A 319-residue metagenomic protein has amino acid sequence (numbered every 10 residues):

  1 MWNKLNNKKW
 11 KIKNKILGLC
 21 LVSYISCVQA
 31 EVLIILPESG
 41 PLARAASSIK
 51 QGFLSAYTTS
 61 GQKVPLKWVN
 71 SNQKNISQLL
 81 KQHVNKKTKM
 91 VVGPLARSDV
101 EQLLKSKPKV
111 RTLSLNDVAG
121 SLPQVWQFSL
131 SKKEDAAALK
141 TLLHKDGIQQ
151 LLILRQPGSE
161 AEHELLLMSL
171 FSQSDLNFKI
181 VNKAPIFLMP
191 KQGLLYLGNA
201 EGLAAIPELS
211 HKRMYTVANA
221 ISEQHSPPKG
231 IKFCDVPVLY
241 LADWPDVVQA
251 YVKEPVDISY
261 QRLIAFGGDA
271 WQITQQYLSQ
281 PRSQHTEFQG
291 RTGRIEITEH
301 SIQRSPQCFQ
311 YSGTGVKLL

Functional and structural regions predicted by a protein language model:
E31-A45, L151-I153: Short beta-strand segments enriched in small/hydrophobic residues
R44-S48, Q62-S121, E201-G202: Beta-alpha junction/loop-to-helix N-cap segments that form part of ligand/metal-binding clefts
R44-S60, D135, G158-D175: Short, solvent-exposed amphipathic alpha-helices that sit in or adjacent to ligand/effector-binding or catalytic
P65-L79, S129-L130, R155-P157, N177-I186: Short beta->alpha junction loops
L104-T112, Q150-C234: Extracellular/periplasmic bilobed ligand-binding domains
F128-L151, P237-P245, F266-I273: Hydrophobic alpha-helical segments within soluble ligand-binding/sensing domains
A205-G268, L278-R282: Extracellular/periplasmic periplasmic-binding protein-like sensory domains
E254-L319: Segments of small-molecule ligand-sensing domains
